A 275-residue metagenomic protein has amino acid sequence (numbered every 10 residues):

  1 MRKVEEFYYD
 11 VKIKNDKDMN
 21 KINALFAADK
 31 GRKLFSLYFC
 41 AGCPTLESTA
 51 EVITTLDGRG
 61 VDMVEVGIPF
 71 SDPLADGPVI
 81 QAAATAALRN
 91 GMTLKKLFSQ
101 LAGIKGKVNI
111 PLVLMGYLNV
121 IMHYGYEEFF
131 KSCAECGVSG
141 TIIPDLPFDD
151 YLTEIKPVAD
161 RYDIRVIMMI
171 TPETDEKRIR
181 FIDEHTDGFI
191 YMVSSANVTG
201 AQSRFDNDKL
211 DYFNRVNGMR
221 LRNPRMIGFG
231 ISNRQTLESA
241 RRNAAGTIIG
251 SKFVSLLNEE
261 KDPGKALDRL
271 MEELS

Functional and structural regions predicted by a protein language model:
R2-V4, K12-F39, K105: N-terminal amphipathic alpha-helix/helix-capping segment at the start of soluble metabolic enzymes
D18-L25, D72-I80, M92-Q100, M122-Y126 (+5 more regions): Active-site-adjacent beta->alpha loops and helix N-cap segments on the catalytic face of soluble alpha/beta enzymes
F35-F39, V64-V66, L112-G116, T141-I143 (+4 more regions): Hydrophobic faces of well-ordered beta-strands that scaffold small-molecule active sites in alpha/beta enzyme cores
L46-T55, T174-E184, I231-T247: Catalytic cores of alpha/beta
E65-D72, G140-D149, I190-A201, N243-D262: Glycine-rich phosphate-binding active-site loops on the catalytic face of alpha/beta enzymes
I68-F70, Q81-L146: Active-site beta->alpha loop and helix N-cap motifs at the rims of alpha/beta catalytic domains
V79-V113, P157-T171, D208-N223, R269-S275: Alpha-helix-loop-beta-strand connector modules within alpha/beta enzyme cores
R89-G91, V138-Y151, R165-T174, V193: Catalytic beta/alpha-barrel core
